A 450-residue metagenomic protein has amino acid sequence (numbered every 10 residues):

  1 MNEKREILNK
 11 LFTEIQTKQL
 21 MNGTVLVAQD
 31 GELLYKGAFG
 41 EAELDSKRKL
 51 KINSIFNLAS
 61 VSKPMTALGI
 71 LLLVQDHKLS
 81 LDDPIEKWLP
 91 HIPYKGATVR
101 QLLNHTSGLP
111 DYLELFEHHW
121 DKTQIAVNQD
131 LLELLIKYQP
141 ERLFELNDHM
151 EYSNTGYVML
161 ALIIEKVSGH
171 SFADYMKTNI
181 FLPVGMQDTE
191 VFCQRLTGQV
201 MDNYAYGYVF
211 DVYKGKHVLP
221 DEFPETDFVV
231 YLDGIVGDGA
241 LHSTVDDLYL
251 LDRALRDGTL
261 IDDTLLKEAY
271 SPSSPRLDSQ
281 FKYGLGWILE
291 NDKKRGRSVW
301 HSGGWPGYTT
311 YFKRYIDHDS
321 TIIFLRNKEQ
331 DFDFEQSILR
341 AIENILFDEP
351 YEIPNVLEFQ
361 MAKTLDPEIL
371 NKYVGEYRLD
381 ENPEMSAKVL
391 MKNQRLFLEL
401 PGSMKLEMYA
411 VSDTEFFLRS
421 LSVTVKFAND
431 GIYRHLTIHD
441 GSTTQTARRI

Functional and structural regions predicted by a protein language model:
N2-L58, K78-D83, I136-E141, F347: Short, conserved catalytic-motif segment at the N-terminal edge
L26, Q101-L103, W300, K313 (+1 more regions): Structural recognition of the beta-strand scaffold that forms the well-ordered cores of secreted hydrolase catalytic
E41-L44, L232, E329-Q330, G441-S442: A short acidic/small-residue loop/turn micro-motif
L81-K95, P183-V184: Short, glycine/proline-biased beta-turn/loop segments that scaffold the active-site neighborhood
G96-P306: Short, surface-exposed loop or secondary-structure junction motifs that flank catalytic or metal-binding residues
K294, R340-I450: Peripheral terminal and inter-domain segments
Y311-K328, L436-I438: Short, well-ordered beta-strand elements
